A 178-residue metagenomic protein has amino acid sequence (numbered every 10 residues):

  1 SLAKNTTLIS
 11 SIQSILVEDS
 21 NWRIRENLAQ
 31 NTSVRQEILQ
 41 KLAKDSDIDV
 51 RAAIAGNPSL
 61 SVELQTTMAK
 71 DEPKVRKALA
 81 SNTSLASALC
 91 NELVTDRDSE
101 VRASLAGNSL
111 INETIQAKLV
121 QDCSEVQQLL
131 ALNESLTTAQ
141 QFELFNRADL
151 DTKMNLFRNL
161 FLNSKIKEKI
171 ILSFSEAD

Functional and structural regions predicted by a protein language model:
S1-D178: Alpha-helical scaffold segments
